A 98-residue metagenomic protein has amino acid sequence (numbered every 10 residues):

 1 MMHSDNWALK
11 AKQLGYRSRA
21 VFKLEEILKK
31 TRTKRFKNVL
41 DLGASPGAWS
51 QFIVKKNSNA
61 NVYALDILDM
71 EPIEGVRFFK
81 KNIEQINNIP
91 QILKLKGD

Functional and structural regions predicted by a protein language model:
M1-R35: Class I SAM-dependent methyltransferase Rossmann-like catalytic core, especially the SAM/SAH-binding loop
A20-K23, W49, N88: Helical mechanochemical/support elements of P-loop NTPase systems and associated helical scaffolds
L24, G43, F78: Residue-level signature of catalytic and energy-coupling elements of molecular machines, predominantly ATP/GTP-dependent
R35-F36, N59, G97-D98: A general structural motif
R35-S45: Conserved class I S-adenosyl-L-methionine
P46-S58: Conserved SAM-binding loop of SAM-dependent methyltransferases across substrates and taxa, primarily the Class I
N61-D66: Conserved SAM-binding motif I beta-strand of class I
L68-D98: S-adenosyl-L-methionine
